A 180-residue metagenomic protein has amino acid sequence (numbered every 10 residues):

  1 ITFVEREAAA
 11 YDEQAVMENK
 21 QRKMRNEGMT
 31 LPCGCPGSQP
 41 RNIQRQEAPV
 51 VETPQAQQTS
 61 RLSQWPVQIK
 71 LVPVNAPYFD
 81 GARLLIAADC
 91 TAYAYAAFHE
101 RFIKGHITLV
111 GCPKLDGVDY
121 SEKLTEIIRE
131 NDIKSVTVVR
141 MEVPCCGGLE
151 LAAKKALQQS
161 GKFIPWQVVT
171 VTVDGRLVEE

Functional and structural regions predicted by a protein language model:
F3-E180: Iron-sulfur-associated redox domains of electron-transfer enzymes in respiratory and anaerobic energy metabolism
